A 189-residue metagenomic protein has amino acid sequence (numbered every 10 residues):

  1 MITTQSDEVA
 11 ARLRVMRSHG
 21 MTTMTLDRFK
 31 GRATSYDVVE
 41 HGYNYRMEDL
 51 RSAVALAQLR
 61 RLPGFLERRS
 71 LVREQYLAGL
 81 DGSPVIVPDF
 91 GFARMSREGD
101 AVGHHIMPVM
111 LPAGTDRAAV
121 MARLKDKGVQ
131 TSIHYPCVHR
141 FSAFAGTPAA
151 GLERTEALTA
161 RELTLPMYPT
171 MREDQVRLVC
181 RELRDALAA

Functional and structural regions predicted by a protein language model:
M1-I2: Glycine-rich phosphate-binding loop of ATP-grasp-fold ATP-dependent ligases
Q5-A189: PLP-dependent aminotransferase class I/II
